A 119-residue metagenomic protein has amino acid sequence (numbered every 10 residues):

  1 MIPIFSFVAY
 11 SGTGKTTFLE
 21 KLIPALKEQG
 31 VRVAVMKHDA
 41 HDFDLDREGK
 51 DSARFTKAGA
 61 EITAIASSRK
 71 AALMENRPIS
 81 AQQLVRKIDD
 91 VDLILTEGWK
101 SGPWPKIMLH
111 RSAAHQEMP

Functional and structural regions predicted by a protein language model:
I4: Walker A (P-loop) ATP-phosphate-binding motif of ABC ATPase nucleotide-binding domains
F7: Hydrophobic anchor at the beta1->P-loop junction of P-loop NTPases
S11: The conserved Walker
K15: Conserved lysine of the Walker
K21-Q82: N-terminal phosphate/diphosphate-binding loop that engages ATP/GTP or pyrophosphate donors across diverse enzyme folds
M74-G102: Phosphate-binding/switch loop-helix module in NTP-utilizing enzymes
L93-P119: Phosphate/Mg2+-binding loops and adjacent switch elements in nucleotide/diphosphate-handling enzyme cores
